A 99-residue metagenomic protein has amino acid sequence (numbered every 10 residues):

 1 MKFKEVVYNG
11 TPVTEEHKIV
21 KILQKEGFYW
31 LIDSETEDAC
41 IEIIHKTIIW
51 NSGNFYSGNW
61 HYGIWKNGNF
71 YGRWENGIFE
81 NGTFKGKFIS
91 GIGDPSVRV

Functional and structural regions predicted by a protein language model:
M1-E15: Short, intrinsically disordered N-terminal pre-domain segments
T14-V99: Extended beta-solenoid/beta-helix repeat architectures
